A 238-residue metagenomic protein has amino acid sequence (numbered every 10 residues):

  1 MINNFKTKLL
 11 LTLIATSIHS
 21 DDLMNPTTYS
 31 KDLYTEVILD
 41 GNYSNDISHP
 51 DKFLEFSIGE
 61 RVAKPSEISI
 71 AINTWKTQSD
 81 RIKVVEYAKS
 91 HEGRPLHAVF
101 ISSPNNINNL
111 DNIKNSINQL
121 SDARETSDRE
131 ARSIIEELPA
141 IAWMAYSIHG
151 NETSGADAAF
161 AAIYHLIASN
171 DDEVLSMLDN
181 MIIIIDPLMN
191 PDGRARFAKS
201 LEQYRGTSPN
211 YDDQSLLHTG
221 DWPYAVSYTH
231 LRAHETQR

Functional and structural regions predicted by a protein language model:
N3-T12: Sec-dependent signal peptide recognition, specifically the positively charged N-region followed immediately by
L11-S20: Hydrophobic h-region of N-terminal signal peptides that target proteins for export in Gram-negative bacteria
Y43-G59, M144: Acidic/histidine-rich, surface-exposed loop or edge segments in extracytoplasmic proteins
K64, G93, S147, I185: Divalent metal-coordination and catalytic microenvironments
T77-A142: Soluble metallo-hydrolase cores and metallopeptidase-like ectodomains found primarily in the secretory/periplasmic
A98, N108-I113, S154-D157, R194-L201: Short, solvent-exposed loop/turn and secondary-structure capping segments
I135-A142, I148-D192: A conserved hydrophobic secondary-structure block that centers on an alpha-helix together with its immediately flanking
H230-R238: Single conserved hydrophobic/aromatic residue that forms the stacking wall/gate of nucleotide- or nucleobase-binding
